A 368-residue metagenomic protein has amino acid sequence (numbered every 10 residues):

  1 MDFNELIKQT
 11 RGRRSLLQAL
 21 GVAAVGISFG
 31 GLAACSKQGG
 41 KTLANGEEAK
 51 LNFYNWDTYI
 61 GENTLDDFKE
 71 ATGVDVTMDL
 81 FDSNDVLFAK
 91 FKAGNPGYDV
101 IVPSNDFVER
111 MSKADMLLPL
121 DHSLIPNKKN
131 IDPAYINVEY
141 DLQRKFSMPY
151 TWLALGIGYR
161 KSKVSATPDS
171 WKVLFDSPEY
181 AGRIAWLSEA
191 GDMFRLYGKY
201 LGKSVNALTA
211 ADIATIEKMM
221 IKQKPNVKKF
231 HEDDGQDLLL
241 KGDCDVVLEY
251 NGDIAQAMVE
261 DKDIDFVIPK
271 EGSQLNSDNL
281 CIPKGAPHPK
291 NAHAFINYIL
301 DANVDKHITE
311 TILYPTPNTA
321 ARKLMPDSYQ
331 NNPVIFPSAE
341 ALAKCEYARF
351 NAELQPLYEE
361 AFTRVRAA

Functional and structural regions predicted by a protein language model:
M1-G12, V22-G30: N-terminal secretory signal peptides
S36-T42: Bacterial lipoprotein signal-peptidase II cleavage site
T42-R110: Early extracytoplasmic/lumenal segment of secretory-pathway proteins
Y54, Y59-G61, F81, G97 (+2 more regions): Extracytoplasmic ligand-binding site segments that recognize negatively charged/polar headgroups
F107-S112, L240, V246-D263: A ligand-binding cleft/hinge motif common to bilobed small-molecule-binding domains
L153, I213-K222, E260-K284: Periplasmic-binding protein-like
P283-A343: Mature extracytoplasmic/periplasmic domains
A339-A368: Conserved C-terminal helix/tail region of periplasmic/extracytoplasmic solute-binding proteins
